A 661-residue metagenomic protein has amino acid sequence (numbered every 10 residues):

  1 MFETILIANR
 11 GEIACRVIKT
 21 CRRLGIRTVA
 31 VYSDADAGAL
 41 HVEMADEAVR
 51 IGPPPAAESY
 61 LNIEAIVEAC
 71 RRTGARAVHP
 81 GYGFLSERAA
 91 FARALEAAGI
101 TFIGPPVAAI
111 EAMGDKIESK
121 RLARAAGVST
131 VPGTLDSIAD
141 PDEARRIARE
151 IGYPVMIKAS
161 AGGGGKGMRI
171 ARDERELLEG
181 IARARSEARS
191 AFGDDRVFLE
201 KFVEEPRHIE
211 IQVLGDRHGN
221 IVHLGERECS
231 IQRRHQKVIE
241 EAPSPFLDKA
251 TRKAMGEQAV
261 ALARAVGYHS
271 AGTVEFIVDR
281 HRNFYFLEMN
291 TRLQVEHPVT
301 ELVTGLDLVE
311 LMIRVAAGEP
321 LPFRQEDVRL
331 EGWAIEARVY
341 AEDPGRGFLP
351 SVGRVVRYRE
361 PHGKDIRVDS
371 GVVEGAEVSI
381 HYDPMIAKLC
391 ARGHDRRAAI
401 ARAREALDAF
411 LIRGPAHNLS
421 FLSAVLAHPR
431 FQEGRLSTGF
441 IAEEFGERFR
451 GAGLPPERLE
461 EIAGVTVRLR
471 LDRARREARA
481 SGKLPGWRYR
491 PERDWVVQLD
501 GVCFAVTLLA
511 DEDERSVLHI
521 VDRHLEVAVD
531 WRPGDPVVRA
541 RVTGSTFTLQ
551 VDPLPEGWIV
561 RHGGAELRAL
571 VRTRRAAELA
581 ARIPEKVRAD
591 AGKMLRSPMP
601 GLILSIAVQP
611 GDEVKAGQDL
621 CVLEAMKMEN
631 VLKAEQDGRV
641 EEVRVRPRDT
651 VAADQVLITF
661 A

Functional and structural regions predicted by a protein language model:
M1-V274, V278-H297: N-terminal beta-alpha lobe that positions the nucleotide/phosphoryl donor in ATP/NTP-coupled carboxylate activation
D173, G215-N220, D279-R282, H362 (+3 more regions): Short acidic-glycine loop/turn motifs at beta-strand connectors
A259, P298-E526, D619, A653-T659: Catalytic cores of soluble metabolic enzymes centered on carboxylation/carboxyl-transfer
D307, A510-V537, R541-T548, E556: Conserved nucleotide-binding/hydrolysis modules and their immediate coupling elements across P-loop/ASCE NTPase motors
R392-A398, A403-R413, P584-P598, L602 (+1 more regions): Conserved bacterial/organellar gene-expression machines centered on ribosome-associated P-loop NTPases
T546, D552-P598: Catalytic P-loop NTP-binding/switch module of NTPases
K586-A661: Structured functional modules or segments
